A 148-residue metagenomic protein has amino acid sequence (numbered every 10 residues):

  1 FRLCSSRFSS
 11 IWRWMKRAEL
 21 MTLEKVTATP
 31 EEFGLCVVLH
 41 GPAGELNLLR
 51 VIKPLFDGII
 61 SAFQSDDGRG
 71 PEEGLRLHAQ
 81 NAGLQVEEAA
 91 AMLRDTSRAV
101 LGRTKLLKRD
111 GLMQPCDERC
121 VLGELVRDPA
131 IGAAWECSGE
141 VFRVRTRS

Functional and structural regions predicted by a protein language model:
F1-S148: Acidic, proline/glycine-enriched N-terminal capping motif
